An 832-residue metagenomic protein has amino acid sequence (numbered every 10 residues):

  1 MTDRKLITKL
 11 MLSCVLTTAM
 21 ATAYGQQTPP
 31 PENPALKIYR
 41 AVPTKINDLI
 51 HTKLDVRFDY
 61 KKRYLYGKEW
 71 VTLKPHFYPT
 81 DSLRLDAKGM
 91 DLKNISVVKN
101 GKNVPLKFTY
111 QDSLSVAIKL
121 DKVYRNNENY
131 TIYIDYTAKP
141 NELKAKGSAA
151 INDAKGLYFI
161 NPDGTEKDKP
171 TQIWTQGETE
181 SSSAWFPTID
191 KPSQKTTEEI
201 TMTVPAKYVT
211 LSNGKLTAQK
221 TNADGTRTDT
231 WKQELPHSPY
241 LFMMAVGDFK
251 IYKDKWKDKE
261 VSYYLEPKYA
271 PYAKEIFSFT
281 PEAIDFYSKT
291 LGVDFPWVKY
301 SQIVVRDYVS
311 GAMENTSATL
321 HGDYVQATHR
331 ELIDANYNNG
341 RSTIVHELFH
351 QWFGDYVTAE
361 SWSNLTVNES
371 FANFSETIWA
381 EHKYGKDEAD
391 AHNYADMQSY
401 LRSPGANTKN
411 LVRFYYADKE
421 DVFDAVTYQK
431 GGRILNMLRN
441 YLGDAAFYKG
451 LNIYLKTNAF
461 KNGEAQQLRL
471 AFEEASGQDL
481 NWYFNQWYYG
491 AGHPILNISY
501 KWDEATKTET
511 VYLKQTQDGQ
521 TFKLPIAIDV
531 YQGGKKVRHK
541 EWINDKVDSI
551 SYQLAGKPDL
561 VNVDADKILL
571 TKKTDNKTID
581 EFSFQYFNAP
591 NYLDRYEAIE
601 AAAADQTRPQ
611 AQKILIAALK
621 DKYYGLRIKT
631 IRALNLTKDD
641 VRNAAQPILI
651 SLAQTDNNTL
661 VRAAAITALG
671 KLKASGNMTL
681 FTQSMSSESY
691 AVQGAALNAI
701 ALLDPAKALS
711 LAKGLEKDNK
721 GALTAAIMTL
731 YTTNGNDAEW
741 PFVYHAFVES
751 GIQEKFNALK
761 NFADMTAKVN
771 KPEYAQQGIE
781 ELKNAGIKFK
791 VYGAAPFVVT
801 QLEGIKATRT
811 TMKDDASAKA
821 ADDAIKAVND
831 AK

Functional and structural regions predicted by a protein language model:
G25-V298, A425, N440-L442, N458 (+1 more regions): Acidic/His-enriched low-complexity segments
L92, L114, W231, W256-L513 (+1 more regions): Hydrophobic alpha-helical and helix-loop surface patches within well-folded domains that function as non-catalytic
V204, P267, F349, N458-N643 (+4 more regions): Non-catalytic accessory/interaction domains
F349, Y596-E600, I616, T630-L634 (+8 more regions): Hydrophobic core positions within HEAT/HEAT-like alpha-solenoid repeats
D575-Q585, T607-L619, D639-Q654, A674-S686 (+5 more regions): Amphipathic alpha-helical scaffolding segments comprising HEAT/armadillo-like alpha-solenoid repeats
P590-N591, K622-Y623, N657-N658, E688-S689 (+4 more regions): Short inter-helical turns and helix N-cap capping residues of alpha-solenoid HEAT/ARM repeat scaffolds
D594-R595, R627, R662, Q693 (+5 more regions): Residue-level detector of extended alpha-helical repeat arrays and alpha-solenoid scaffolds
A603-A604, N635, G670, A701 (+3 more regions): Structural signature of alpha-helical solenoid repeat scaffolds
